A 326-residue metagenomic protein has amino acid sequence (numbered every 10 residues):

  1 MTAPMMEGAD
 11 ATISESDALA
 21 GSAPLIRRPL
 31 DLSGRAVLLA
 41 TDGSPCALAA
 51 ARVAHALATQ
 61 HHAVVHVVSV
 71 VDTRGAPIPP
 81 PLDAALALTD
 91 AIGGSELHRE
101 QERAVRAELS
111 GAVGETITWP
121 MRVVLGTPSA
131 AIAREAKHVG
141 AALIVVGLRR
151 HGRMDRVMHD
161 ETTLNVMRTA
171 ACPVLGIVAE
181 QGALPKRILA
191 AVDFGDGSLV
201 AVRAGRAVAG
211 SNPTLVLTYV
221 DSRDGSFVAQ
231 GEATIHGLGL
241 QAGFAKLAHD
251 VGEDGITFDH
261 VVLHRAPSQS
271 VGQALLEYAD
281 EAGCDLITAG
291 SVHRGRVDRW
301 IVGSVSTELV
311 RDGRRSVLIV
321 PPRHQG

Functional and structural regions predicted by a protein language model:
M1-S33, C46, V53, D72-G75 (+7 more regions): Structural beta-alpha unit
E7-A9, A18-L19, P24-D90, T116 (+4 more regions): Small/aliphatic-rich secondary-structure junction motif
H55, A107-S110, L164, R203 (+2 more regions): Active-site phosphate/pyrophosphate- and oxyanion-stabilizing loops and adjacent acidic/basic residues in soluble
H66-V68, P120-V124, L175, V216-T218 (+2 more regions): General small-molecule cofactor/ligand-binding pocket signal
L86-R103, T234-G243: A short acidic, glycine-rich active-site loop that binds or catalyzes chemistry on phosphate/adenosine moieties
L143-N165, L184-P185, L286-D312, P322-G326: Glycine-rich, Arg-bearing micro-motifs that act as flexible, cationic patches
E161-E180: Short, structured interface segments
